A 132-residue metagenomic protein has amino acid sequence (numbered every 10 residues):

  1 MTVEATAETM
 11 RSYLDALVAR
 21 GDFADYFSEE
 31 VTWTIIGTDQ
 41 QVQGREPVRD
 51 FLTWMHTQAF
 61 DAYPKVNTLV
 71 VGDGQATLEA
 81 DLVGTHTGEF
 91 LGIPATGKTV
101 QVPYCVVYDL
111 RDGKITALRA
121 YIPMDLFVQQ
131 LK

Functional and structural regions predicted by a protein language model:
M1-K132: C-terminal and inter-domain tail/linker signature
